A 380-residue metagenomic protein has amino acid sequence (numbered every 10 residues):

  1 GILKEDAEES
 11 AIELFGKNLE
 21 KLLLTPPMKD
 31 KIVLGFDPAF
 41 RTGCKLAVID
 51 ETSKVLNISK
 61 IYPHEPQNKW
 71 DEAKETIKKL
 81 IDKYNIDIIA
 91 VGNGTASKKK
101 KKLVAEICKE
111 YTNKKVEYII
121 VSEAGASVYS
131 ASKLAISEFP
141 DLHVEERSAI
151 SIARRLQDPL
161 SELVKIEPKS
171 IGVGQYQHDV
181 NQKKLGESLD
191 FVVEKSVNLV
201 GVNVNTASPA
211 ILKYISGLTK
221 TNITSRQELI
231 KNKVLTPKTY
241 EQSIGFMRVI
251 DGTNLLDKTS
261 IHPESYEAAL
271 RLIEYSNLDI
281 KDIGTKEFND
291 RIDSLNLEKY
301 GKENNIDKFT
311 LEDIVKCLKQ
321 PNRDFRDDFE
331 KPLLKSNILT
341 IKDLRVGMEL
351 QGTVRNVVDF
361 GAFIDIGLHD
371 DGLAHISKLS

Functional and structural regions predicted by a protein language model:
G1-I32, E51, K74-K79, K83: Extended, highly charged clamp/arch subdomains and adjacent linkers that form or line substrate-binding channels
L3-A7, A11-G16, S170-V202, A210 (+1 more regions): Long, charged amphipathic helices and adjacent flexible linkers at domain junctions
P27-V55, L156: Gly/Thr-rich phosphate-binding beta-strand-loop-beta motif of the actin/hexokinase/Hsp70
F36-F40, G94-K98, I120-V128, K169-Q182 (+4 more regions): A glycine-rich phosphate-binding loop feature that marks nucleotide/adenosyl-phosphate handling sites
A39, V202-R248, H262-S265, A269 (+2 more regions): Helix-hairpin-helix
I49-N68: Short glycine-rich, Thr/Ser-proximal phosphate-binding strand/loop in the N-terminal lobe of ATP-dependent enzymes
K69-Y84, I88, T95-G201: Conserved phosphate-handling catalytic cores of large alpha/beta enzymes
G252-T253, D257-S380: Single-stranded RNA-binding regions, centering on S1/OB-family and related RNA-binding modules
